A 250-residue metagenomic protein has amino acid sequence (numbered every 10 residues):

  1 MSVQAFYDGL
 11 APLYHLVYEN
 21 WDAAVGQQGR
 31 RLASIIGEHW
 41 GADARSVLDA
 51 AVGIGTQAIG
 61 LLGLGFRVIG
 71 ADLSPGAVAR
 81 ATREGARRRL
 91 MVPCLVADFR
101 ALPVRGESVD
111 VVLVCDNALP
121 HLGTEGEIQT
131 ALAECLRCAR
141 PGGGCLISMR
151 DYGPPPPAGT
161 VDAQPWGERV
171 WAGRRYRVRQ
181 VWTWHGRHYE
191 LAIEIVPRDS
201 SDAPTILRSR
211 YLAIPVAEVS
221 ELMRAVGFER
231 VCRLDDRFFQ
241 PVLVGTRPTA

Functional and structural regions predicted by a protein language model:
M1-D43: Conserved class I S-adenosyl-L-methionine
D43-G53: Conserved class I S-adenosyl-L-methionine
T56-A101: Class I SAM-dependent methyltransferase SAM/SAH-binding core
V104-V111: A short acidic, Gly/Pro-enriched loop at the edge of an enzyme's catalytic core that lines a small-molecule cofactor
C115-N117: Residues lining the SAM
Q129-P141: A short glycine-rich, Lys/Arg-flanked "PGG" loop and its adjoining helix->strand segment in the class I
L146-V216: SAM-dependent methyltransferase
L212, V216-A250: C-terminal lobe and adjacent flexible extensions of AdoMet/dcAdoMet transferase-like proteins
